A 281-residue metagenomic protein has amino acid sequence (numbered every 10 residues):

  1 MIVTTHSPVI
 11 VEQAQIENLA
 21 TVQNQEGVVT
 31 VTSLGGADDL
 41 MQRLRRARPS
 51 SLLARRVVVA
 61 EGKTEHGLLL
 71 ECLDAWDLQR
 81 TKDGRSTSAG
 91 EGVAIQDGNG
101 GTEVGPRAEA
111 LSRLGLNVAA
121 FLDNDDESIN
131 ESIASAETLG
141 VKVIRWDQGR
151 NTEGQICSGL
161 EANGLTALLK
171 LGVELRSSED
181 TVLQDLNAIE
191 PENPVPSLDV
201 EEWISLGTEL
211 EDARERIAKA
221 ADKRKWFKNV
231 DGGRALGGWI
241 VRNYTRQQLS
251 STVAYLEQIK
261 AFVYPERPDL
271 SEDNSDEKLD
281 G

Functional and structural regions predicted by a protein language model:
M1-S50, S250-E257, A261-G281: Switch/communication elements of ASCE P-loop NTPase nucleotide-binding domains
A47-V59, K63-G281: Acidic, Mg2+-coordinating catalytic modules of nucleic-acid enzymes
